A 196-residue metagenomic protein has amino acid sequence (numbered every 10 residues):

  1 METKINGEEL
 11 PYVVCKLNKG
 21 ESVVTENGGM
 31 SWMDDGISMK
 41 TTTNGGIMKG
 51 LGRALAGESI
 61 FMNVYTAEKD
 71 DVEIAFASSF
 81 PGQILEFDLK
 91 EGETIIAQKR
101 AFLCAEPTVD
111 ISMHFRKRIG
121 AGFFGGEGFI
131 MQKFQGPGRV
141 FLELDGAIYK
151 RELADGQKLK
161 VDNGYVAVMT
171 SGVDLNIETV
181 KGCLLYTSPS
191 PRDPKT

Functional and structural regions predicted by a protein language model:
M1-S22, N27-T94, G156, R192: Conserved loop->alpha-helix
T43-G52, F115-G120, I177-L185: A cross-kingdom feature marking solvent-exposed beta-strand/loop segments within repeated, beta-rich binding/scaffold
Q83-L175: Surface-exposed interaction/gating patches
Y186-P191: Conserved small/polar residues in nucleotide/adenosyl-binding loops
